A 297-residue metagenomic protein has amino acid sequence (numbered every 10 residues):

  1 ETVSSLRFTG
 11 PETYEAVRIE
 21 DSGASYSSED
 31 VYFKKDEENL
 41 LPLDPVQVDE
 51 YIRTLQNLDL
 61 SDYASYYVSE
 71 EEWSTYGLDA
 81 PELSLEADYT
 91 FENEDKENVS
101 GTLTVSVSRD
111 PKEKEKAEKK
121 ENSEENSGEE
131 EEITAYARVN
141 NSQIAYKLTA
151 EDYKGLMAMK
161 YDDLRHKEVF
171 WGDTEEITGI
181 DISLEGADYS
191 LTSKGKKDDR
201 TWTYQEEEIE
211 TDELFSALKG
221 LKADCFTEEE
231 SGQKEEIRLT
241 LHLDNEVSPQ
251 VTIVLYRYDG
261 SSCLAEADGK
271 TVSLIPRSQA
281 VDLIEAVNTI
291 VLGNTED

Functional and structural regions predicted by a protein language model:
E1-D297: Secondary-structure "cap/kink" motif recognition
